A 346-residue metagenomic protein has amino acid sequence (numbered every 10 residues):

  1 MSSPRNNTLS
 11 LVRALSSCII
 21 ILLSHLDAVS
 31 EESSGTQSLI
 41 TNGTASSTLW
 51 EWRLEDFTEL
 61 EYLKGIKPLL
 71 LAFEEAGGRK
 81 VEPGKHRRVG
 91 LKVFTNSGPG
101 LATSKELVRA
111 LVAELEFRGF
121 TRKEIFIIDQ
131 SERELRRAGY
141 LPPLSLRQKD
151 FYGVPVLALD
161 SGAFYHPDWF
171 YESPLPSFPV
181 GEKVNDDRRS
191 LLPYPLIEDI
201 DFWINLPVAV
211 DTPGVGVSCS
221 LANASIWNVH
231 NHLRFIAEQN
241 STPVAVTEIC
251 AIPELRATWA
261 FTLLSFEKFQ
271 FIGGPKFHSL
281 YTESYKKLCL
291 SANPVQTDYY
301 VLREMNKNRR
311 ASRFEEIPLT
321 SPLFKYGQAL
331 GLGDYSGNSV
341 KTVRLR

Functional and structural regions predicted by a protein language model:
M1-L9: N-terminal secretory signal peptides that target proteins for export/translocation
S10-L11, L22-R346: N-terminal and secondary-structure boundary signal
S16-I20: Hydrophobic helical h-region of N-terminal Sec-dependent signal peptides in bacterial secretory/periplasmic proteins
